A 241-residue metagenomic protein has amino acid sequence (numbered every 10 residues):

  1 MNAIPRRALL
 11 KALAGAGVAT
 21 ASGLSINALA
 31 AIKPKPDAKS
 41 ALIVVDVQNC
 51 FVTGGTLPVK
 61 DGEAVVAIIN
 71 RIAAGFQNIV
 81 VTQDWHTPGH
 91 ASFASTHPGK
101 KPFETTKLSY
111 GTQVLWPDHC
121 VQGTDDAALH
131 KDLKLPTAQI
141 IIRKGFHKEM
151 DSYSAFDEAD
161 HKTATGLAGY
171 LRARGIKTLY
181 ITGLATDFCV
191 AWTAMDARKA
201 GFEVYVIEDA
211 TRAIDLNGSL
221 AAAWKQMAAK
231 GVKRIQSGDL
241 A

Functional and structural regions predicted by a protein language model:
N2, A8-A28: N-terminal export signals
L24-V44, Q48-V52: C-terminal segment of N-terminal export signals and the immediately downstream linker at the start of the mature
V52-K60: Acidic/histidine-rich helix-loop elements that form or flank divalent-metal/phosphate-binding sites at the catalytic
A67-T178: Active-site alpha/beta core segments
V80-Q83, Y205-D209: Short internal beta-strands
L135, G218-A241: Structural recognition of alpha->loop->beta junctions
A191-K199: Histidine-anchored nucleotide/phosphate-binding helix
E208-N217: Short, flexible loop segments at boundaries between secondary-structure elements
